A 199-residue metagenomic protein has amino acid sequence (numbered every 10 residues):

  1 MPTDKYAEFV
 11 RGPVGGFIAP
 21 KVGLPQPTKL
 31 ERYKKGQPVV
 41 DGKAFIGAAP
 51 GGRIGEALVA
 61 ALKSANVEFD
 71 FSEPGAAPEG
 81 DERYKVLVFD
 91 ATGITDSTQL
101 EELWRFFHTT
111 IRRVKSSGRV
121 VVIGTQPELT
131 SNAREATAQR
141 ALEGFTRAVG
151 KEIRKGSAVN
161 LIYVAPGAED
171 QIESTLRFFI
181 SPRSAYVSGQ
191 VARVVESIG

Functional and structural regions predicted by a protein language model:
P2-G167, T175-R177: Rossmann-like short-chain dehydrogenase/reductase
K155-A158, Y186-Q190: Short, small/polar-rich loop/turn modules that mediate ligand/substrate recognition or access, typified
V164-S174, Y186, R193: A conserved structural motif in NAD(P)-dependent oxidoreductases
S181-A185: Generic structural signal for alpha-helix termini and adjacent loop/cap motifs
G189-G199: Short C-terminal tail/terminal secondary-structure segment of NAD(P)H-dependent dehydrogenase/reductase domains
